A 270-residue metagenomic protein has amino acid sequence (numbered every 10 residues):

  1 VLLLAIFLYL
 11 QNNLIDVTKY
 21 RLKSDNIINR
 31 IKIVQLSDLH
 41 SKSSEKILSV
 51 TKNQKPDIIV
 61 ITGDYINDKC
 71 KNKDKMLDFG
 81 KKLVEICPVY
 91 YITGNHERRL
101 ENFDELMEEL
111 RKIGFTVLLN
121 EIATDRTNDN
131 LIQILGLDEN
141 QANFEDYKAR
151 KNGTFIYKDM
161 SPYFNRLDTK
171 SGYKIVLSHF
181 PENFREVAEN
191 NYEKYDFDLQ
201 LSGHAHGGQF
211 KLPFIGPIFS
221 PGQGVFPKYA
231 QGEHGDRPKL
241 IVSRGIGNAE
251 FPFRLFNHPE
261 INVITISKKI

Functional and structural regions predicted by a protein language model:
V1-I27: N-terminal membrane-anchoring alpha-helices
I15, K23-V34, F115, I122-G136 (+3 more regions): Beta-strand-turn-beta hairpins that frame and shape the catalytic cleft of phosphate-ester-processing enzymes
N29-T124: Membrane-embedded segments
H40, I66, H96-E97, I122-A123 (+4 more regions): Catalytic metal-binding/acid-base residues of hydrolase active sites
N53-Q54, G80-I86, L167-K170, N190-Y195: Short, conserved loop/helix-junction motifs that constitute active-site signature segments in enzyme catalytic cores
D57, D64, G172-K174, D198: Conserved acidic residues
E108, K112-G114, T127-K174, F184-E186 (+2 more regions): Binuclear metal-dependent hydrolase catalytic cores centered on His/Asp/Glu-rich metal-binding motifs
P181-N262: Conserved beta-sheet core of the metallophosphoesterase superfamily
